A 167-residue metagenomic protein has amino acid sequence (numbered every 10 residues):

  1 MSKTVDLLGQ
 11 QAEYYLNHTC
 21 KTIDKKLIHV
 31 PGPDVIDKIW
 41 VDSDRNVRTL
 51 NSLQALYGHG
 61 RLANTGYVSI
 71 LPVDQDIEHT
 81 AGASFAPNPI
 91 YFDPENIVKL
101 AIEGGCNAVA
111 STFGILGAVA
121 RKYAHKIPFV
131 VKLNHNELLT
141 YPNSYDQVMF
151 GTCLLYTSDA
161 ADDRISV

Functional and structural regions predicted by a protein language model:
M1-W40: Conserved, well-structured core domains of diverse proteins
V5-H18, L50-N51, A55-H59, P94 (+1 more regions): Active-site loops and adjacent core secondary-structure elements that bind or stabilize anionic groups
L71: Conserved, mostly hydrophobic/aromatic
Q75-F92, K132-Q147: Active-site mouth loops of central-metabolism enzymes
F92-K99, Y145-L155: Short, acidic/polar
A120-E137: Alpha-helix-loop-beta-strand connector modules within alpha/beta enzyme cores
Y156-V167: Single conserved hydrophobic/aromatic residue that forms the stacking wall/gate of nucleotide- or nucleobase-binding
